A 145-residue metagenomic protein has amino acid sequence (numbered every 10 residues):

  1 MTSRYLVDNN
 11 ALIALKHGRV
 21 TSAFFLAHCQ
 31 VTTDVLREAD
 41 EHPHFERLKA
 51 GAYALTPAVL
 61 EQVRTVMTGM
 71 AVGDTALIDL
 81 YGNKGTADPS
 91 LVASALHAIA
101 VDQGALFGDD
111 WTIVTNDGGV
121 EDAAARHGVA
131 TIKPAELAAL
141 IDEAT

Functional and structural regions predicted by a protein language model:
T2-T112, G118-A130, L137-A144: Active-site-proximal, substrate-binding regions of enzyme catalytic domains and RNA-binding/basic surfaces
